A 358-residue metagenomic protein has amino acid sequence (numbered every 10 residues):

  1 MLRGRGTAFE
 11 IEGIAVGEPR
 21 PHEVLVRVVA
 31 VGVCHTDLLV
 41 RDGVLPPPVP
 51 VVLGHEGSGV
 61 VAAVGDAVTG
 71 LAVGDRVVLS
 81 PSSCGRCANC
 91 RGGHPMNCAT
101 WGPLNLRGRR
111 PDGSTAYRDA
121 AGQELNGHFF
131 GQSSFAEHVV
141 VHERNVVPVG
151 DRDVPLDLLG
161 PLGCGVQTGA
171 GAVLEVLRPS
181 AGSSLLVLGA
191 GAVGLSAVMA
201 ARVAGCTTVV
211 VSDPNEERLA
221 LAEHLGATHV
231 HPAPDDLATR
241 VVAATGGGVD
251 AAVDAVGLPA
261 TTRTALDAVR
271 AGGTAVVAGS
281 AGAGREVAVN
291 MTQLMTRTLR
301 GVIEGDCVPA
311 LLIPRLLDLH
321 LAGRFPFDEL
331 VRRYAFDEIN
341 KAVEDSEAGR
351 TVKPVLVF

Functional and structural regions predicted by a protein language model:
V16-V31, D42-R91, M96, G150-R152: Glycine-rich beta-strand-centered segment in the early N-terminal region that forms part of a ligand/cofactor-binding
P21, G70-V73, T168, A181 (+1 more regions): Short, flexible surface segments
A62, V209-V210, V276: Conserved beta-strand positions in the Rossmann-like core of class I SAM-dependent methyltransferases
A62-V146: Glycine-rich phosphate/adenylate-binding loop and adjacent beta-alpha elements of nucleotide- or dinucleotide-binding
E137-H138, R144-V146, G150-D235: Mid-domain Rossmann-like dinucleotide-binding core that forms the NAD(H)/NADP(H) cofactor-binding site
L177-A181, E216-T298: Glycine-rich cofactor phosphate-binding loops and adjacent beta1-alpha1 units of small-molecule cofactor enzyme domains
R263-D267, A310-F358: C-terminal hydrophobic helical "lid"/dimerization subdomain of Rossmann-like NAD(P)H-dependent oxidoreductases
T274, A288-E329: Rossmann-fold dehydrogenase core element
